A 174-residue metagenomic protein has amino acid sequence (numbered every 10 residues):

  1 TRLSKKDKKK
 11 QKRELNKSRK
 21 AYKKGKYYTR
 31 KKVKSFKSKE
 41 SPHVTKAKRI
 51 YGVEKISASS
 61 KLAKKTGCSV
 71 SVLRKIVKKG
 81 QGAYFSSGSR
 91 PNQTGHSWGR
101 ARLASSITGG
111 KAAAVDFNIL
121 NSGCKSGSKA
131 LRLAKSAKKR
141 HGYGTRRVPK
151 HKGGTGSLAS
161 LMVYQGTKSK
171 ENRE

Functional and structural regions predicted by a protein language model:
T1-E174: Arg/Lys-rich, low-complexity, intrinsically disordered basic segments
